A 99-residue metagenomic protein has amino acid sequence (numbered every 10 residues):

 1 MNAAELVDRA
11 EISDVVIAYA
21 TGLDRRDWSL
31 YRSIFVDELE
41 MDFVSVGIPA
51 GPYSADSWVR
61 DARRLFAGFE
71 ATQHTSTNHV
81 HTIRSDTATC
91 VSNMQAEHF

Functional and structural regions predicted by a protein language model:
M1-D37: Short, low-complexity N-terminal intrinsically disordered segments enriched in polar/charged residues
W28-A96: A solvent-exposed, acidic/Ser-Thr-rich amphipathic alpha-helical stretch
